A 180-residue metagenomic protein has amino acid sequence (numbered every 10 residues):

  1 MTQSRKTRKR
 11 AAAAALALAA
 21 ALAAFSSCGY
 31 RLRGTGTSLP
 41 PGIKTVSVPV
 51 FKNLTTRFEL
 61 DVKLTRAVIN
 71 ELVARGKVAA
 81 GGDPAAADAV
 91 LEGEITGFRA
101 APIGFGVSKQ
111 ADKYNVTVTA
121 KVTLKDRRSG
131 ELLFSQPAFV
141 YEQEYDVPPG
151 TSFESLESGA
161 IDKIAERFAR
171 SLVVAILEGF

Functional and structural regions predicted by a protein language model:
M1-S27: Sec-dependent bacterial lipoprotein signal peptides
T2, S26-N70, A74-G82, A100 (+5 more regions): A structural "domain/chain start" motif
A17, T37, G82, K109-A111: Residues embedded in well-ordered secondary-structure elements
A19-A21, F51-K52, D61-V68, A89-G97 (+1 more regions): N-terminal start-of-chain detector that recognizes signal peptides and the immediate post-cleavage beginning
A23, C28-Y30, A87, L124: N-terminal hydrophobic or amphipathic segments with adjacent small-residue motifs that include Sec signal peptides
R75-V78, A85-F134, E142-G159: Surface-exposed short loop/turn segments
